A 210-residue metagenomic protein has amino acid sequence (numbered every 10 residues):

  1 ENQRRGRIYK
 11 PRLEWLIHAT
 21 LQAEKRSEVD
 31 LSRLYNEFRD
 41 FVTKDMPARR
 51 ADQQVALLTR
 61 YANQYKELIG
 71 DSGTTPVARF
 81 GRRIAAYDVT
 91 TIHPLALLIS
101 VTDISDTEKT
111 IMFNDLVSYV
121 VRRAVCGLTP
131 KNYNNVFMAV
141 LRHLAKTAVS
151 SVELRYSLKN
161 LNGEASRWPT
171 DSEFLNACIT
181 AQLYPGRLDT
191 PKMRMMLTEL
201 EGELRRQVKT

Functional and structural regions predicted by a protein language model:
E1-R194, E199: A cross-family structural signal marking well-folded subdomains
T198, K209-T210: Histidine-centered nuclease catalytic patch
G202: Flexible, active-site-adjacent loop/turn segments at secondary-structure boundaries
